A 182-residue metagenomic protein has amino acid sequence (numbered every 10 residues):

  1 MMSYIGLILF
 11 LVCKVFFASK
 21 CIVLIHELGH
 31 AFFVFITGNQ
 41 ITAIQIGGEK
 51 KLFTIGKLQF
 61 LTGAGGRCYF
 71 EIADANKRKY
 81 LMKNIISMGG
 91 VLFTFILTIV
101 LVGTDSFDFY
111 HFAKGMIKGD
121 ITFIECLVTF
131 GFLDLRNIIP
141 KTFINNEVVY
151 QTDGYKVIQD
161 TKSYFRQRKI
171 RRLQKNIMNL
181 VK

Functional and structural regions predicted by a protein language model:
M1-F33, T98-M116, T122: Long, highly hydrophobic alpha-helical transmembrane signal-anchor segments
K14-D74: Small-residue-rich helix-interface/hinge motifs
E49-K50, S106-F109, M178: Short, surface-exposed, charged/polar-biased interaction segments
K57-Q167: Metalloprotease/metallohydrolase-associated module, dominated by Zn2+-dependent proteases
R168-K182: Short, intrinsically disordered, charge-rich cytosolic tails of integral membrane proteins
